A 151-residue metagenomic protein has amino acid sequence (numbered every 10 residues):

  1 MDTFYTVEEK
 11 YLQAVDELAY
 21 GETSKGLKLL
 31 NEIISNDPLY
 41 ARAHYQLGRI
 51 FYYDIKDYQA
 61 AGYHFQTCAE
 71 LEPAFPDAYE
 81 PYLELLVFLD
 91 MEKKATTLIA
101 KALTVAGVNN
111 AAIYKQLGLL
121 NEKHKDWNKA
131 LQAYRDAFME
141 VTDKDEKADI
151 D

Functional and structural regions predicted by a protein language model:
M1-V7, A130-D151: Terminal, low-structured helical/coil segments at or just beyond the last alpha-helical repeat
Y5-N36, Y52-Y53: Alpha-helical segment of the N-proximal tetratricopeptide repeat
V15, R49-I50, E84, L119: Residue-level recognition of tetratricopeptide repeat
A19-L29, D54-T67, L89-K101, K125-A133: Structural signature of tandem alpha-helical TPR/SEL1-like repeats, specifically the intra-repeat loop/turn
N31-S35, Q66-E70, A100-V105, D136-M139: Conserved structural position within tetratricopeptide repeats
P38, P73, G107-V108, T142: Short coil turns that delineate tetratricopeptide repeat
A43, A78, I113, E146-K147: TPR alpha-solenoid repeat register
Q46, P81, Q116, D149-I150: Canonical tetratricopeptide repeat
